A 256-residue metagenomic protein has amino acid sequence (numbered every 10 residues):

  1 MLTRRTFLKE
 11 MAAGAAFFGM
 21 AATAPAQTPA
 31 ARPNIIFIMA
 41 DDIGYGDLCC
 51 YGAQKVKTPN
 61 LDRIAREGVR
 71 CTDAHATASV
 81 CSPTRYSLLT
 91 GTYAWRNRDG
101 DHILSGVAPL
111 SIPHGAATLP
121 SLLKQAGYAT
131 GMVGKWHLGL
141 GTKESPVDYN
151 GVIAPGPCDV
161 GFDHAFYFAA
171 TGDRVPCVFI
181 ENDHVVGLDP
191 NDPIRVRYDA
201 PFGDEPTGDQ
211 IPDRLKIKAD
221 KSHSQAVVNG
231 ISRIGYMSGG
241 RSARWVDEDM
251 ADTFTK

Functional and structural regions predicted by a protein language model:
L2-K256: Formylglycine-dependent sulfatase
